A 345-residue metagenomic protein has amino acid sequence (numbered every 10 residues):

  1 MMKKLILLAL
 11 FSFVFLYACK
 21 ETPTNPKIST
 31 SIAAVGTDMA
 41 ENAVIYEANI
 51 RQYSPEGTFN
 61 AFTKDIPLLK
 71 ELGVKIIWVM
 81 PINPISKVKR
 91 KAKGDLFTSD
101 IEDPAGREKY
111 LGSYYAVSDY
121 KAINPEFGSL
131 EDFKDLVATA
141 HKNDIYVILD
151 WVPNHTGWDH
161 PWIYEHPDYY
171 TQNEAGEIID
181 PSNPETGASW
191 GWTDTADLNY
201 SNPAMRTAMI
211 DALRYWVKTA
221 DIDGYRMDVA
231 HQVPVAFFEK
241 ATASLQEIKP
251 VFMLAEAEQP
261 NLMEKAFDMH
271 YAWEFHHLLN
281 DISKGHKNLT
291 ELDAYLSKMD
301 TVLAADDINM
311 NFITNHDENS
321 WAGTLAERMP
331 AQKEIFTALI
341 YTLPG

Functional and structural regions predicted by a protein language model:
M1-L5, K20: Positively charged n-region of N-terminal signal peptides that target proteins for export
L5-V14: Sec-dependent N-terminal signal peptides
L16-A18: C-terminal motif of bacterial Sec signal peptides marking the signal peptidase cleavage site
N25-S29, A212-R214, K218, D223 (+2 more regions): Active-site-proximal helices and loops of the catalytic beta/alpha 8
S31-Y46, R51-K75, P81-A220, A241-E247: Substrate-binding/active-site clefts of carbohydrate-active enzymes
V44-E47, I76-P81, I148-L149, G224-R226 (+3 more regions): Structural recognition of the beta-strand scaffold that forms the well-ordered cores of secreted hydrolase catalytic
R51-Y53, I82, V152-N154, A230-Q232 (+2 more regions): Active-site beta-loop-alpha junctions enriched in small/polar residues
M299-G345: Active-site-proximal substrate-binding groove within the catalytic cores of carbohydrate-active enzymes
